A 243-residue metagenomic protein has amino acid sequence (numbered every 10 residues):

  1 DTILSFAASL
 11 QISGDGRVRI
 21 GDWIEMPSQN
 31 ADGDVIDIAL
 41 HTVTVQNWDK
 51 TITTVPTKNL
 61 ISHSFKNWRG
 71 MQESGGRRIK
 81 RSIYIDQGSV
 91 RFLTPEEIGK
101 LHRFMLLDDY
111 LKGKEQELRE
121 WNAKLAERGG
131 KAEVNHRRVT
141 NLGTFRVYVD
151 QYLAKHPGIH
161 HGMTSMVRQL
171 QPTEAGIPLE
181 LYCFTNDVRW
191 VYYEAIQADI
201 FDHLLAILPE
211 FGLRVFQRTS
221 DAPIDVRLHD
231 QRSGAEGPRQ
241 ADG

Functional and structural regions predicted by a protein language model:
T2, T42-T44, F92-L93, E174-G176 (+1 more regions): Flexible loop/turn segments at secondary-structure boundaries
T2-S13: Membrane-spanning helices that line or support transport/gating and their immediate boundary helices in channels
S5, T42, N47, I52 (+5 more regions): Short, well-ordered helical secondary-structure segments
Q11-G130: Soluble accessory domains appended to multi-pass membrane transport proteins
H102-G243: Long, non-transmembrane cytosolic or organellar matrix-exposed soluble domains/tails of integral membrane proteins
